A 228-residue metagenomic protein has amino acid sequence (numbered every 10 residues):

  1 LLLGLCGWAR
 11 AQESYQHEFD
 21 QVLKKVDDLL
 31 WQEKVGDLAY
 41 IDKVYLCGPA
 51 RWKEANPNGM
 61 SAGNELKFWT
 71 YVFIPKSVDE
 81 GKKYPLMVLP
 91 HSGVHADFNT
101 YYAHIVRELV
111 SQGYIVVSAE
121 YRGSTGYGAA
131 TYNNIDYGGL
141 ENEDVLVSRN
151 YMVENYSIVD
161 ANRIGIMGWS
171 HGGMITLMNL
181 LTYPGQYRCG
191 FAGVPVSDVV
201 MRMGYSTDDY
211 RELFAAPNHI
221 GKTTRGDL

Functional and structural regions predicted by a protein language model:
L1-C6: Bacterial N-terminal signal peptides
G7-A11: Sec/Tat signal peptide C-region and signal peptidase I cleavage site
V22-K82: N-terminal cap/lid segment of alpha/beta-hydrolase-fold proteins
L46-N56, Y121-L228: Active-site-proximal cap/loop segments of hydrolase catalytic domains
F68, P85, R163: Alpha/beta-hydrolase fold active-site loops
G81-G93: Short beta-strand element of the alpha/beta-hydrolase
D97-N99, G126: Short N-terminal helix/helix-N-cap motif within the alpha/beta-hydrolase-1
T100-A119: Short amphipathic alpha-helix adjacent to the substrate-entry channel of hydrolases
